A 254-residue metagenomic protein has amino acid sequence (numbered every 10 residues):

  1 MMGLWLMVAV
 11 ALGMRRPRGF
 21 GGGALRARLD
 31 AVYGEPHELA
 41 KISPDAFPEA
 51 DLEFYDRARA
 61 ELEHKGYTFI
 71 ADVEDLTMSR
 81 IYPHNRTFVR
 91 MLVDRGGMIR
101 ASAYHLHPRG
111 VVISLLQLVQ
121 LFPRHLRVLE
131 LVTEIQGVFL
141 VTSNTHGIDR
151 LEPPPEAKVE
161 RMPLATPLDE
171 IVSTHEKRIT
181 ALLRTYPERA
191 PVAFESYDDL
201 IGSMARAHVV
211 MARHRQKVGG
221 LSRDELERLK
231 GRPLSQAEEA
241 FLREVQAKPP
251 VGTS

Functional and structural regions predicted by a protein language model:
M1-M2: Hydrophobic alpha-helical transmembrane segments
W5-L6, L12, P191-S254: Intrinsically disordered, low-complexity regions enriched in serine/threonine
V8-H84: N-terminal topogenic membrane-targeting module
D51-G220: Structured extramembrane domains adjacent to transmembrane segments
